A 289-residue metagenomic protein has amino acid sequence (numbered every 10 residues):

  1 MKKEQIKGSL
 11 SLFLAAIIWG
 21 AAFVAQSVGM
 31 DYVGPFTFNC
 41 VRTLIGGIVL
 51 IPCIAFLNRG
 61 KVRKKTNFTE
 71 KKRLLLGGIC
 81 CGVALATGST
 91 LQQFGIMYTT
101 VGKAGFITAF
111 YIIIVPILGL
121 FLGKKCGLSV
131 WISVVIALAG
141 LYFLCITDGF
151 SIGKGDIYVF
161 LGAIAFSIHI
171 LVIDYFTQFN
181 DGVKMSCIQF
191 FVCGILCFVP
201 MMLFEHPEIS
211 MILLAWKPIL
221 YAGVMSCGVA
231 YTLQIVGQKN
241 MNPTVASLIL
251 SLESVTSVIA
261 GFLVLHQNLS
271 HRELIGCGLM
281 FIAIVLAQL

Functional and structural regions predicted by a protein language model:
M1-V41, G82-V83, T87, L91 (+1 more regions): Glycine-/small-residue-enriched transmembrane alpha-helix faces in small-molecule transporters and effluxers
G20, V24, G82, A86 (+8 more regions): Hydrophobic/small/kink-forming positions within alpha-helical transmembrane segments of polytopic membrane proteins
A22-F23, I54-T108, F143, G223-M241: Specific transmembrane alpha-helical segments of multi-pass solute transporters/efflux pumps, especially DMT/EamA
G29, F38, R42, G95 (+9 more regions): Hydrophobic/aromatic residues within transmembrane alpha-helices of multi-pass small-molecule transporters
N39-V41, A104-F110, I173-G194, C227-L263: Helix-helix packing/entry segments at the starts of transmembrane helices
T43, I51, A55-R59, A215 (+1 more regions): C-terminal-most transmembrane helix of multi-pass membrane proteins
G46, L50, V115-P116, F121 (+2 more regions): Transmembrane alpha-helical segments that form core, pore/gating elements of small-molecule transporters/exporters
L50, C126-I146, F166, C197 (+2 more regions): Hydrophobic transmembrane alpha-helices of multi-pass small-molecule transport proteins
